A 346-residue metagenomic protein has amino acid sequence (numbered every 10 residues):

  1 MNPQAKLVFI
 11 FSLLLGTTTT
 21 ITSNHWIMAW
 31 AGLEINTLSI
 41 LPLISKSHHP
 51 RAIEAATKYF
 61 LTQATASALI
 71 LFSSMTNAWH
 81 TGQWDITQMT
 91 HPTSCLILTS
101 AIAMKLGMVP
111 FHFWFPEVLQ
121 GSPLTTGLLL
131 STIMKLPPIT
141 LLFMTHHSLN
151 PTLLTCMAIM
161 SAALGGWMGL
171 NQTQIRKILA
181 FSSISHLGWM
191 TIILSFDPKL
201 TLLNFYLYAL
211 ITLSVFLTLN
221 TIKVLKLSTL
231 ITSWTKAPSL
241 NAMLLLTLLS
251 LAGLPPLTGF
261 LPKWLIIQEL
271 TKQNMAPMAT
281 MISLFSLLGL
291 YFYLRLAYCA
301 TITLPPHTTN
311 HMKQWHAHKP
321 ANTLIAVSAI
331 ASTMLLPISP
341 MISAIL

Functional and structural regions predicted by a protein language model:
M1-L346: Core, highly hydrophobic multi-pass alpha-helical transmembrane subunits of bioenergetic inner membranes
